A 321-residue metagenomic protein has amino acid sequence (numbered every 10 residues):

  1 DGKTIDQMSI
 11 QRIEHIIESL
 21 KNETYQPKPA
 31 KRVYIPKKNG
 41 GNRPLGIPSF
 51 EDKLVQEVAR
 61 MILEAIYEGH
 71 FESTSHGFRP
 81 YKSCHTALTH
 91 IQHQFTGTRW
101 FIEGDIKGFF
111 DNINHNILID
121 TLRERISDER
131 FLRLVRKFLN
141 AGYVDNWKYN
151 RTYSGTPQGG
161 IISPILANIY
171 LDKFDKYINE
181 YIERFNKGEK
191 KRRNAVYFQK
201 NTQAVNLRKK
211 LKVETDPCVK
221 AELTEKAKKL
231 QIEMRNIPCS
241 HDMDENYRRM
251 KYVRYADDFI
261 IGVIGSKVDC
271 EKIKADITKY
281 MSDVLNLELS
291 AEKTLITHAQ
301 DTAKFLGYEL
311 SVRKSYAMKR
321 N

Functional and structural regions predicted by a protein language model:
D1-N321: Non-catalytic terminal/accessory segments
